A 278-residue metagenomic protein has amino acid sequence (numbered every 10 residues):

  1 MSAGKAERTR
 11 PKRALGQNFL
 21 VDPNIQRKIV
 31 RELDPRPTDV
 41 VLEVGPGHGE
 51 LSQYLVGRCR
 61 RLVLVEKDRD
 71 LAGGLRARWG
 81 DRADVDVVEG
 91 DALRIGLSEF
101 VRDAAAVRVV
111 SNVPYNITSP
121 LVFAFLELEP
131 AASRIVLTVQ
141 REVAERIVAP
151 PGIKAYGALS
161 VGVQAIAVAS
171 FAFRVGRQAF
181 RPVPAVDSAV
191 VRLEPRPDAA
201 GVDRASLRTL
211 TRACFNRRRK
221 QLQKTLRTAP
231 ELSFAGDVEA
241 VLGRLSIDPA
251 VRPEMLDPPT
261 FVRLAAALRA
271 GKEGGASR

Functional and structural regions predicted by a protein language model:
M1-A213, G243, E254, R263-R278: Catalytic cores of RNA-modifying enzymes
R227-L232: Short helix-coil junctions and helix-kink-helix linkers
A240-P249: Short helix/strand-capping connector loops at secondary-structure junctions
